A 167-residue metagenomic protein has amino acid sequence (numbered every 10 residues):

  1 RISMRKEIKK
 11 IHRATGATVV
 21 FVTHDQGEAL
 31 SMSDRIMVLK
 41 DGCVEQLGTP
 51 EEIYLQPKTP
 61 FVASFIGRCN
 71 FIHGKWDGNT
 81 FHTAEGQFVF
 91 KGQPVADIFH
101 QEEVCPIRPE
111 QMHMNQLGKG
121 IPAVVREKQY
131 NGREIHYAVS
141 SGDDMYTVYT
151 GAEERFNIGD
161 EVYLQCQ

Functional and structural regions predicted by a protein language model:
R1-F61: ABC ATPase nucleotide-binding domains
K6, P60, G74, A123-R126: Small-residue-enriched segments and motifs
Q26-G27, T59-P60, C69-F71, E153-F156: Alpha-helix N-cap/helix-start and coil->helix boundary motif
K40, Q46, F65, I72 (+1 more regions): Short glycine/serine/threonine-biased micro-segments
T49-A84: ABC transporter nucleotide-binding domain
C69, N79-Q167: Non-catalytic connector elements of ABC transporters
